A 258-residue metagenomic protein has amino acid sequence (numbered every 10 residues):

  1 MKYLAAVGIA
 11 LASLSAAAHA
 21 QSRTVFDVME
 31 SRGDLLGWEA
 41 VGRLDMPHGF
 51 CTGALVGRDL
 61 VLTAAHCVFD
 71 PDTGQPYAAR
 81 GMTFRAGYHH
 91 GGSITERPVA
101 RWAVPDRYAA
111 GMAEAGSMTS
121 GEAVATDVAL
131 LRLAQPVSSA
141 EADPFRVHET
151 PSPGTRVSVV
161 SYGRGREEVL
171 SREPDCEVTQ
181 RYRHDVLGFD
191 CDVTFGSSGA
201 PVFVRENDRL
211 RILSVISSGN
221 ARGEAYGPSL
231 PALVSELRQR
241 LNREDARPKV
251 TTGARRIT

Functional and structural regions predicted by a protein language model:
Y3-A12, A16-V56, D106, S171-P174 (+1 more regions): Protease-domain processing segments flanking chymotrypsin-fold serine proteases, especially trypsin-like
Q21-L36, F50, Q75-V137: Conserved catalytic-core segment of clan PA serine endopeptidases
D34-G37, P47, L55-V56, Q75-A78 (+4 more regions): Extracellular/periplasmic catalytic domains that process cell-envelope and extracellular macromolecules
G37-T83: Catalytic histidine site
G42-L44, A79-H89, T155-S161: Short conserved beta-strand and strand-loop elements enriched in small hydrophobics with frequent Asp/Gly
A54, P71-T73, A109-E122, A129-G165: Active-site substrate-binding loop(s) of clan PA
A54-L55, D192-I216: Catalytic nucleophile loop of clan PA
A64-C67, L213-R222: Short beta->alpha transition motifs characteristic of CBS
